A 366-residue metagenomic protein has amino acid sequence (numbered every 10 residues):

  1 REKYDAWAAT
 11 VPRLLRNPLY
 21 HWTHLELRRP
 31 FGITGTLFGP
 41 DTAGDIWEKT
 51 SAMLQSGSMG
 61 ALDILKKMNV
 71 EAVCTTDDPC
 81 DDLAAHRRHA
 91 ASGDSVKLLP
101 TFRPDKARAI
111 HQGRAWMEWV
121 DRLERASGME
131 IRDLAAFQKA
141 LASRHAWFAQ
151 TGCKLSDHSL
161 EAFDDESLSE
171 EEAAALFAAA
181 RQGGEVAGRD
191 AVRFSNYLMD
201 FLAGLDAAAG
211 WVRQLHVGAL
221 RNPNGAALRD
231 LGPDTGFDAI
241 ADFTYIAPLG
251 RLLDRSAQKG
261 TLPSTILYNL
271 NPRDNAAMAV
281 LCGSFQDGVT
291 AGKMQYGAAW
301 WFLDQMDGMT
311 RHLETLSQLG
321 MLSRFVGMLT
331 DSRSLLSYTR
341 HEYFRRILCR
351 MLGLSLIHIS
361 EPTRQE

Functional and structural regions predicted by a protein language model:
R1-D121: N-terminal hydrophobic targeting/anchoring segments and the immediately downstream early-domain regions of hydrolases
Q55-K66, D82-K97, E118-S264, R273-A291 (+3 more regions): Histidine/acidic residue-rich metal-binding segments in metalloenzymes
C74-P79, F102-K106, L160-A162, A219 (+2 more regions): Short, flexible loop/turn elements at secondary-structure junctions
K106-Q112, L303-M306, R364: Short, conserved secondary-structure transition motifs
T265-N275, A299-G308: Extended C-terminal subregions enriched in glycine
Q305, L335-Y338: Short active-site-adjacent structural elements
D331: Intrinsically disordered, low-complexity polar regions and short flexible loop motifs
I357-E366: Single conserved hydrophobic/aromatic residue that forms the stacking wall/gate of nucleotide- or nucleobase-binding
